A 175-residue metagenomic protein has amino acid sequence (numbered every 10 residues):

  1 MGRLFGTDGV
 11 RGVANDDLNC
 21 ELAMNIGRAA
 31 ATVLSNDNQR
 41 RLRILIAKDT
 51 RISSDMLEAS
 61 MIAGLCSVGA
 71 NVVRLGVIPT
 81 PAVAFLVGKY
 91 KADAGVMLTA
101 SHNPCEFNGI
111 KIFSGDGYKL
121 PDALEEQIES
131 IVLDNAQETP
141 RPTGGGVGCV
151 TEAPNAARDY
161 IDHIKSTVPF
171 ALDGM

Functional and structural regions predicted by a protein language model:
M1-A63, S67-V68, V150-M175: An N-terminal, well-structured beta->alpha segment
R3-G12, S35-N36, G76-V83, N108-F113 (+1 more regions): Short charge-dense sequence patches
D8, V83, V96, I128 (+1 more regions): A residue-level signal for conserved active-site and pocket-lining positions in enzyme catalytic cores
V10-D16, C20, A31, T80 (+3 more regions): Short, electropositive, low-hydrophobicity segments enriched in small/polar residues
V13, N108-M175: Gly/Ser/Thr-enriched, mixed-charge loops and adjacent short helices that form phosphate/oxyanion-binding elements
T32-V33, N71-R74, S101, D122-I128 (+1 more regions): Short, surface-exposed, polar/charged, turn-prone segments marking secondary-structure boundaries
N38-D116: Ferredoxin-reductase
